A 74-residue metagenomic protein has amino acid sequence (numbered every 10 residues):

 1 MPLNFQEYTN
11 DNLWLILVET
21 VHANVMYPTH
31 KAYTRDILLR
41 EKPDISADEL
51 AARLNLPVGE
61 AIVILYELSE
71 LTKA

Functional and structural regions predicted by a protein language model:
M1-A74: Long, charge-rich, low-complexity intrinsically disordered regions
